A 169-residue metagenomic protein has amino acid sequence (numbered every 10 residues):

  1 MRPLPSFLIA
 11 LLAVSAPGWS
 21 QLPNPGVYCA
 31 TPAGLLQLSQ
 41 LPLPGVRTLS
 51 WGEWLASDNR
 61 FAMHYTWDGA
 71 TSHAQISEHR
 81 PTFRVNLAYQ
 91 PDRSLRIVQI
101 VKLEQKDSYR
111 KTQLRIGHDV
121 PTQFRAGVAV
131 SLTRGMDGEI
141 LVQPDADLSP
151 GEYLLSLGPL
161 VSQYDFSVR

Functional and structural regions predicted by a protein language model:
M1-F7: Bacterial N-terminal signal peptides that target proteins for export
F7-L8, G18: Cleavable N-terminal signal peptides
A13-P17: N-terminal signal peptide c-region/cleavage motif recognized by signal peptidases
W19-H118, L157-R169: Primarily secretory-pathway and cell-envelope proteins
T112-D137: Extended, solvent-exposed segments with strong compositional bias
G138, P144-E152: A glycine-anchored, Pro-Gly-centered beta-turn/N-cap motif
E139-I140, V168: C-terminal soluble interaction/assembly domains
